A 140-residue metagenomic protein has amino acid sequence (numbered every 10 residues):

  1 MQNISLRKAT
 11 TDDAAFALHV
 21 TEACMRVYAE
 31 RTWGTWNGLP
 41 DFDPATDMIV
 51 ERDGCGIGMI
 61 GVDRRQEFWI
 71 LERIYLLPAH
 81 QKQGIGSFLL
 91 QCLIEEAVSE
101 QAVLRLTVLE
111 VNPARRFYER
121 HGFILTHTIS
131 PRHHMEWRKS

Functional and structural regions predicted by a protein language model:
M1-S5, S140: Short, low-complexity, intrinsically disordered N-terminal peptides in bacterial proteins
I4, K8-A79, L89-E96, H127-S130: Acetyl-CoA-dependent GNAT
G84: Glycine-rich phosphate-binding loop
S87, V111-P131: Conserved active-site alpha-helix within GNAT-family acetyltransferase domains
A97-L109: Conserved GNAT acetyl-CoA-binding A-motif
P131, E136-S140: Terminal substrate-recognition subdomain of acyl/acetyltransferases
